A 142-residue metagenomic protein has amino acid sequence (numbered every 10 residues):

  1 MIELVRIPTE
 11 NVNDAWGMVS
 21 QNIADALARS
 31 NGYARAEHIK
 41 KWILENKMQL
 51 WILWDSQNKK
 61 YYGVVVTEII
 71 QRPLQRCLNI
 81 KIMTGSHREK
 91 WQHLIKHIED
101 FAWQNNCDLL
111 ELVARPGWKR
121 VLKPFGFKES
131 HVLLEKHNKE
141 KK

Functional and structural regions predicted by a protein language model:
M1, K139-K142: Short intrinsically disordered terminal tails
M1-A34: Short amphipathic alpha-helix that is part of the acyltransferase structural core
R29-L50: Active-site rim helix/loop that mediates acceptor-substrate recognition in acyltransferases
K47-R88: Conserved donor-binding loop and adjoining core beta-sheet/short helix segment in diverse acyl/aminoacyl transferases
M48, P124-F127: Short glycine-aromatic motifs
P73-F125: Acyl-donor binding region in acyl/amide transferases
V113, K128-E140: Conserved catalytic-core motifs of GNAT/GCN5-like acyltransferases
